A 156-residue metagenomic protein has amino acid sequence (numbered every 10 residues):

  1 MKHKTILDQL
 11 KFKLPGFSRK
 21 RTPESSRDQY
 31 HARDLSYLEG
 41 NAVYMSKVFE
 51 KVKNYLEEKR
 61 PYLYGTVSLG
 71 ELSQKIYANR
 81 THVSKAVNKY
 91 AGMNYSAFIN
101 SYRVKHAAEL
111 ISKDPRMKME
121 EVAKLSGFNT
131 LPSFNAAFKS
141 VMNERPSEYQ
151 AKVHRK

Functional and structural regions predicted by a protein language model:
K2-E109, K113-M117, E121, A137 (+2 more regions): Membrane-proximal linker segments that couple transmembrane helices to downstream signaling/catalytic modules
A78, F128-N129, E144: The short coil/loop that forms the "turn" connecting the two helices of the helix-turn-helix
T81, L131-P132: Key DNA-contact positions within bacterial/archaeal DNA-binding proteins
E120, N129-L131: Short, polar N-cap/turn motifs at the start of nucleic acid-interacting alpha helices
K124: Cysteine protease catalytic core and zymogen-processing segment of caspase-like enzymes
F128, F138-K139: Conserved acetyl-CoA-binding loop of GNAT-fold acetyltransferases
